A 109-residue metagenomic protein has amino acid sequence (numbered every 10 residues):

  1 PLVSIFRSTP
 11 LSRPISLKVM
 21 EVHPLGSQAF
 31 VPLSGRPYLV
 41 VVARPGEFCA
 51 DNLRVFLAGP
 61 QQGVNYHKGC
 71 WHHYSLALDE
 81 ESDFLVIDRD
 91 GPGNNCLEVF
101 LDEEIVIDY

Functional and structural regions predicted by a protein language model:
P1-V55, D79, I87-D88, P92-F100 (+1 more regions): Non-catalytic, conserved peripheral segments adjacent to functional cores
Q28, V64, S82: Residue-level detector of short, conserved catalytic/binding motifs and their immediate flanks
L57-W71: Conserved metal-binding segment of the jelly-roll/cupin
G69-L85: Ligand-binding loop in jelly-roll beta-barrel domains
